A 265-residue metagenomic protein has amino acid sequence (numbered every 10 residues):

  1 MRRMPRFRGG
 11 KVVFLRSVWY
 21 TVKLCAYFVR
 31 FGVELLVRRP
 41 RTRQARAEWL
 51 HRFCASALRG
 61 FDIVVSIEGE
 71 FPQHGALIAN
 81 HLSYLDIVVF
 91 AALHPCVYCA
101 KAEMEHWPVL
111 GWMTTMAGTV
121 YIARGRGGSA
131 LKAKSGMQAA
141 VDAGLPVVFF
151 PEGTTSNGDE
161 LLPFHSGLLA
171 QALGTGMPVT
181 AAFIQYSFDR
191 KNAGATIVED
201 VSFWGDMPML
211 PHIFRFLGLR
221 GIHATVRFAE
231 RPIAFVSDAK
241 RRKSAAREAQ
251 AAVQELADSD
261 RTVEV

Functional and structural regions predicted by a protein language model:
R2-I67, W112-A117: A transmembrane-helix-recognition feature enriched in membrane-embedded lipid enzymes and envelope glyco-/phospholipid
Y27-P40, R59-G60, Q73-G128: Catalytic core of membrane glycerolipid acyltransferases/transacylases, capturing the structured, soluble-facing
H74-A76, T119, G144-F150, P178: Residue-level preference for the first positions of well-ordered beta-strands
K101, I122, F150, A182-I184: Generic beta-sheet signal
L110-G111, D159-K240: A cross-family acyltransferase "interaction/gating" segment
A130, M137-Q138, L145-V147, P151-F164 (+2 more regions): Soluble extracytoplasmic domains of inner/organellar membrane proteins
V236-D260: C-terminal/domain-terminus segments
